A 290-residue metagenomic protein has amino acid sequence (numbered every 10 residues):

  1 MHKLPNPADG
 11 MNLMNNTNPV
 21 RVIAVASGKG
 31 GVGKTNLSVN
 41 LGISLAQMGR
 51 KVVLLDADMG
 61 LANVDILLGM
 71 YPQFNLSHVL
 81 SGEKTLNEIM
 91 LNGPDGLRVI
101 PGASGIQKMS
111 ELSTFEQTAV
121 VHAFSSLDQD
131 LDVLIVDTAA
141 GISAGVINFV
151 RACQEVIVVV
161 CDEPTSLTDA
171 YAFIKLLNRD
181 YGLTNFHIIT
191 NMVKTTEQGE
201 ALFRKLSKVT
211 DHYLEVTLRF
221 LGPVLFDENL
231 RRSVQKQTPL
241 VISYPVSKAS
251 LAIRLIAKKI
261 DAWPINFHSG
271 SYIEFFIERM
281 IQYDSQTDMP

Functional and structural regions predicted by a protein language model:
M1-G31, A46-R50: Extreme N-terminal, non-catalytic leader segments that precede Walker-type/kinase nucleotide-binding cores
K34: Conserved lysine of the Walker
L37: Hydrophobic positions on the alpha1 helix immediately C-terminal to the Walker A/P-loop
K51-D56: Short beta-strand "acidic-cap" motif of Rossmann-like dinucleotide-binding folds
A57-Q129, V234-K236: P-loop/Walker-type NTP enzyme "switch/lid" segment
V133, T138-R232: Conserved catalytic-core segment of NTP-binding enzymes
V234-A252: C-terminal boundary of histidine-terminating zinc-finger modules
H268-P290: A short, charged, Gly/Pro-tolerant segment at domain boundaries
